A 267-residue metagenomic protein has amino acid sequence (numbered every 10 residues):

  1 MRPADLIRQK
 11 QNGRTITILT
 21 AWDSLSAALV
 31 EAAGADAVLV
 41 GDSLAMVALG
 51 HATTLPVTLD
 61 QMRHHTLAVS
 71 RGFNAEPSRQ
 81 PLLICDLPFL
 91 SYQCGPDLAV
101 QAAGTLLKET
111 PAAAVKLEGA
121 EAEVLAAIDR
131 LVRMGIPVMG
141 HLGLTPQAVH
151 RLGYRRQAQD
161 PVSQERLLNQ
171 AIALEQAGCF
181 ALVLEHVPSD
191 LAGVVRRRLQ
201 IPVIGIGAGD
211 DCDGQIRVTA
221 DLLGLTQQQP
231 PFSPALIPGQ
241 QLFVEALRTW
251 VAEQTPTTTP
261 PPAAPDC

Functional and structural regions predicted by a protein language model:
M1-C267: Alpha/beta enzyme core
